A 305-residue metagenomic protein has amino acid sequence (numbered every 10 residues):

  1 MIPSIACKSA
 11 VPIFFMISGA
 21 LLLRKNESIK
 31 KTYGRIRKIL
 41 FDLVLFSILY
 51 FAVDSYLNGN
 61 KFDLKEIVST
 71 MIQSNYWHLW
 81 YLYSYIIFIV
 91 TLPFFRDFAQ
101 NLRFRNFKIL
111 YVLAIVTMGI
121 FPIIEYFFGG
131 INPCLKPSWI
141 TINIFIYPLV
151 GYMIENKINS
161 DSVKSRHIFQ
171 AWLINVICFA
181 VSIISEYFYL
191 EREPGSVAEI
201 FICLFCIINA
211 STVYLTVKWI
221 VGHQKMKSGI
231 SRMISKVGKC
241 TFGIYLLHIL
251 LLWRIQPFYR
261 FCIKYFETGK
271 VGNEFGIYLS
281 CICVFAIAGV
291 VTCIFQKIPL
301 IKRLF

Functional and structural regions predicted by a protein language model:
M1-F305: Alpha-helical transmembrane segments and their immediate juxtamembrane cytosolic regions
